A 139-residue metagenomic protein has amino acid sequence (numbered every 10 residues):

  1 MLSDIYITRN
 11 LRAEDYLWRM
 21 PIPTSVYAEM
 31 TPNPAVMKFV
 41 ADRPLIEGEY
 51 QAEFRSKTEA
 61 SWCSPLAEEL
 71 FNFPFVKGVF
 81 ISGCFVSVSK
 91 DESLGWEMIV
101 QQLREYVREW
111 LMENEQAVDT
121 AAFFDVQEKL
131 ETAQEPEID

Functional and structural regions predicted by a protein language model:
I5-I7, R12, L17-D139: Domain-level signature for proteins that mediate thiol-based redox and metal-cofactor handling
